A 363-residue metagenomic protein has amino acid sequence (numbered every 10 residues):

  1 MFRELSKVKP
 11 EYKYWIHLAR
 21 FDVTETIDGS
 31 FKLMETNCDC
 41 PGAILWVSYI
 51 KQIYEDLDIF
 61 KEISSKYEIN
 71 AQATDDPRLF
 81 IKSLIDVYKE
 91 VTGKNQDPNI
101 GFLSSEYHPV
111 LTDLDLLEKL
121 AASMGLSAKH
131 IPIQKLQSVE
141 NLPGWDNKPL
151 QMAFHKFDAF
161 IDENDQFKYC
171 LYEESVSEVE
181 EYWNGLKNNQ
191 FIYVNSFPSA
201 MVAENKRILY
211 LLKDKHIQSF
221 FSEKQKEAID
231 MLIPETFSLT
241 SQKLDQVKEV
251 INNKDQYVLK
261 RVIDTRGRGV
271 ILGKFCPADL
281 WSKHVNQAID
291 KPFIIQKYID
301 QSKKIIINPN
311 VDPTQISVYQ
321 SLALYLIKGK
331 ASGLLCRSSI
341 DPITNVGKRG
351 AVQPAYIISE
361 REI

Functional and structural regions predicted by a protein language model:
M1-D22, P109-D115: Extended, Lys/Arg-enriched charged tracts that mediate electrostatic binding to polyanionic substrates
T24-D28, C40-W46, K51-I363: Domain-scale recognition of functional cores that engage charged ligands
